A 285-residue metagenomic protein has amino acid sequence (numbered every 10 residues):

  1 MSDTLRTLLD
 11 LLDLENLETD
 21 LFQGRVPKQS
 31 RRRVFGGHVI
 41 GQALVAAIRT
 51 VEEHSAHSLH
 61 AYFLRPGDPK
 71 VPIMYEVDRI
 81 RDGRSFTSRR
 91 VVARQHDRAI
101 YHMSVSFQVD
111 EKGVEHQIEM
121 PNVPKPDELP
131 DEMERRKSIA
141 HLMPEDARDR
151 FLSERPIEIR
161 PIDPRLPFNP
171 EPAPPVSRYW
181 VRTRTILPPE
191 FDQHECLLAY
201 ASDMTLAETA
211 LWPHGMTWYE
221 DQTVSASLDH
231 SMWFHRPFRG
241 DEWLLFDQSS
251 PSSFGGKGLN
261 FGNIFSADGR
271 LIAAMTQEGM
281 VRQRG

Functional and structural regions predicted by a protein language model:
M1-G285: Terminal targeting signals and extreme-terminal segments of soluble enzymes
